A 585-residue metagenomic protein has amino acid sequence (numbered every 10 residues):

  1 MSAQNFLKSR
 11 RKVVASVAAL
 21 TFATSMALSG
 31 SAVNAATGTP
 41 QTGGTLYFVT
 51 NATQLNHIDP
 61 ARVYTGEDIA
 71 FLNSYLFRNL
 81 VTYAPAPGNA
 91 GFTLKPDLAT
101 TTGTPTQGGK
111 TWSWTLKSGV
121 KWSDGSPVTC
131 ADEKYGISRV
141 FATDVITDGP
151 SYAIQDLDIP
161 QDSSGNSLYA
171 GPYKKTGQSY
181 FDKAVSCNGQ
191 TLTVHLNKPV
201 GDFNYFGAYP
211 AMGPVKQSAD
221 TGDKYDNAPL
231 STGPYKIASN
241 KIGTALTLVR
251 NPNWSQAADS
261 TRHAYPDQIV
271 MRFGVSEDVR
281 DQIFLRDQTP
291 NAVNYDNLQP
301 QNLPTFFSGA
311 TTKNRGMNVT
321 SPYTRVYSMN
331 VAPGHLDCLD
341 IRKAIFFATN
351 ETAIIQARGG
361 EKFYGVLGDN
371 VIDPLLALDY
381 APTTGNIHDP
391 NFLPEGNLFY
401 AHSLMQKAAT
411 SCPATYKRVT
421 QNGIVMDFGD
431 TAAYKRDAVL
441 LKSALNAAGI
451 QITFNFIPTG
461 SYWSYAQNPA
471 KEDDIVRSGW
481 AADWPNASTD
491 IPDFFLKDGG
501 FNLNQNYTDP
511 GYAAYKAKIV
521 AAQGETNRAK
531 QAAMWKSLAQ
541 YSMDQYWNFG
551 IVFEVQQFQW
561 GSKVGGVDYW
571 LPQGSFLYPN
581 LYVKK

Functional and structural regions predicted by a protein language model:
Q41, K241, F346-T383, A432-S443 (+1 more regions): Detector for C-terminal structural segments
G43-A52, T111-W114, E133-G136, T193 (+5 more regions): Short, well-ordered beta-strand elements
Y47-Q107, L230: N-terminal lobe/hinge region of extracytoplasmic solute-binding protein
P85-A86, S167, S179, G189 (+2 more regions): Gly/Pro-rich hinge or "lid" segments in bacterial periplasmic/extracellular proteins
T115, K134, R139-Q217, K241: Surface-exposed binding/hinge segments that line and control ligand-binding clefts or catalytic entry sites
G125-P127, D132, E277-V293, P304-A310 (+3 more regions): Short helices/loops that flank or line small-molecule/ion binding pockets
T147-L157, A238-V249, A258-D259, V270-P333 (+3 more regions): Extracellular/periplasmic solute-recognition and catalytic clefts
Y235, K362-T410, F428-R436: Structural transition elements
